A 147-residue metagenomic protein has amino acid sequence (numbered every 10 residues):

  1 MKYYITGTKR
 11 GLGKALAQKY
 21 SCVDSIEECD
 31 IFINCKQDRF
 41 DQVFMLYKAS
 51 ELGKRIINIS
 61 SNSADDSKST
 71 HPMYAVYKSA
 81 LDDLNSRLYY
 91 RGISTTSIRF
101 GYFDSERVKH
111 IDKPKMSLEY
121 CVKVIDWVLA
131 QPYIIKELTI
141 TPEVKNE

Functional and structural regions predicted by a protein language model:
Y3-K19: N-terminal Rossmann NAD(P)H-binding glycine-rich loop of SDR-like oxidoreductase domains
I5-T6, I33-C35, R55-S61, T96-R99: Structural signature of the Rossmann-like NAD(P)-dependent dehydrogenase/reductase core
G13, M73-S86, T95, L118-V122: Conserved catalytic Lys-bearing alpha helix of Rossmann-like short-chain dehydrogenase/reductases
S21-C29: Short acidic low-complexity segments
K36-K54: Amphipathic alpha-helical dimer-interface segment in Rossmann-like NAD(P)H-dependent oxidoreductases
R55-Y90, G101-V108: Catalytic loop of short-chain dehydrogenase/reductase
Y89-F103, Y133-T139: Conserved Rossmann-fold SDR core element
D112-E147: C-terminal helical subdomain
